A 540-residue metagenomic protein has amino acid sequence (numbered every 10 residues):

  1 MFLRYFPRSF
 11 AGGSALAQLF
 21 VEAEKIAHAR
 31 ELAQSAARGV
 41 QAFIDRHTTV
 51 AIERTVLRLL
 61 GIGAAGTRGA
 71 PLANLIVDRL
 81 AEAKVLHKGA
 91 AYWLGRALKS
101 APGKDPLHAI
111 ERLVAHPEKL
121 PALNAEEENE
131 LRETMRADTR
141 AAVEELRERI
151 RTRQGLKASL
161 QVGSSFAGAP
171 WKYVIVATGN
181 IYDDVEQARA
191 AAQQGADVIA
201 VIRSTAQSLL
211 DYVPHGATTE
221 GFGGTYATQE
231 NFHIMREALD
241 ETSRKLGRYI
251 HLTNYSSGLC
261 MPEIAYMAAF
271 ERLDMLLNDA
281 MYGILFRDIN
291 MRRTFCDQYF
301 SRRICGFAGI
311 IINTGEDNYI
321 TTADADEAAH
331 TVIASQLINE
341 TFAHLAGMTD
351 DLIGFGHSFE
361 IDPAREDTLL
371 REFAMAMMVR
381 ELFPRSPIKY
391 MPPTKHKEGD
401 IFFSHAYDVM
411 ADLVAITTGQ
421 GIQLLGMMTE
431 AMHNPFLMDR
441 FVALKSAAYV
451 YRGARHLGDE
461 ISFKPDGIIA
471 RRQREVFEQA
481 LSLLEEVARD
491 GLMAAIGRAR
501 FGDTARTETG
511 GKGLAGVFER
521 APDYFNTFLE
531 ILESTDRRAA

Functional and structural regions predicted by a protein language model:
M1-Y182, A190-G195, R203-N231, S256-I264 (+6 more regions): Long, compositionally biased, glycine/small-hydrophobic-enriched stretches that function as flexible linkers, tethers
A142-Q154, G163-G168, K172-G421, M428-F436 (+1 more regions): Helix-rich catalytic cores of soluble enzyme domains
